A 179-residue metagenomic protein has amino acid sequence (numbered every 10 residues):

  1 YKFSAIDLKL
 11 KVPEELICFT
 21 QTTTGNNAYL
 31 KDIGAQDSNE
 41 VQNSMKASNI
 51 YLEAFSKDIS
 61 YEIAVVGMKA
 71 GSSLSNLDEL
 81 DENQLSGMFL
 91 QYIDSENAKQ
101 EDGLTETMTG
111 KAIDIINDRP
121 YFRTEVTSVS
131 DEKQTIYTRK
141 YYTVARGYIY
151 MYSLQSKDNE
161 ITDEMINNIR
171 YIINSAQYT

Functional and structural regions predicted by a protein language model:
Y1-A5, I50-S56, A112-I116, T143: Short acidic-hydrophobic surface loop/beta-edge motif
Y1-L52, Q134-T135, S153-T179: N-terminal targeting sequences that direct proteins away from the cytosol to non-cytosolic compartments
I6-L8, V12, Y61, P120 (+2 more regions): Envelope-exposed proteins and targeting segments
E14, I59-Y61, K69-S72, R146 (+1 more regions): Non-catalytic surface loops within mature trypsin-like serine protease
T22, N76-D81, G103-K111: Short low-complexity stretches enriched in small and charged residues
E40-G87: A short acidic-to-branched-hydrophobic micro-motif
E82, S86-I93, I169: A structural signal for well-ordered alpha-helical scaffolds and beta->alpha junctions
I93-T105, A112-T179: Short, well-structured beta-strand
